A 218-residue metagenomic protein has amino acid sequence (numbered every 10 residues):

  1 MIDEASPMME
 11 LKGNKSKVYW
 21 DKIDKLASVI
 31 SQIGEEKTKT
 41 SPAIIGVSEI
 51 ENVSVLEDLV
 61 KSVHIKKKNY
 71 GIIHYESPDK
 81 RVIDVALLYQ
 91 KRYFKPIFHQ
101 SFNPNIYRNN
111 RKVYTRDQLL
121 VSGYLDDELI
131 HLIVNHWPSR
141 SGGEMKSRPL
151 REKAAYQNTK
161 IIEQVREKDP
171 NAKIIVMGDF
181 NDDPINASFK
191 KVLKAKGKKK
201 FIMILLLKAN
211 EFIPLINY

Functional and structural regions predicted by a protein language model:
M1, I50, W137, D179-F180: Active-site metal-binding loops of divalent metal-dependent hydrolases
M1-I65, N69, I73-D79, I83-V85 (+1 more regions): N-terminal, active-site-proximal structural segment of metallo-dependent hydrolase catalytic domains
A5-S6, E128, L132-S147: Active-site His/acidic residue clusters
D24-I30, K112-S122, Y156-E163: A Trp-anchored, charged/polar loop motif used as the substrate-binding/catalytic surface of acyl/ester-handling
S31-E35, V55-I65, Y93, K160-P170 (+2 more regions): Sec-exported extracytoplasmic/periplasmic mature domains
T40-I44, K67-Y70, D126-I130, D169-I174 (+1 more regions): Loop/turn elements at helix/coil->beta-strand transitions in domains of secreted/extracellular proteins
I50-L129, W137: Structured beta-strand-rich core segments of catalytic domains in phosphoester-bond hydrolases
L150-Y218: Metal-dependent phosphoesterases centered on the DNase I-like endonuclease/exonuclease/phosphatase
